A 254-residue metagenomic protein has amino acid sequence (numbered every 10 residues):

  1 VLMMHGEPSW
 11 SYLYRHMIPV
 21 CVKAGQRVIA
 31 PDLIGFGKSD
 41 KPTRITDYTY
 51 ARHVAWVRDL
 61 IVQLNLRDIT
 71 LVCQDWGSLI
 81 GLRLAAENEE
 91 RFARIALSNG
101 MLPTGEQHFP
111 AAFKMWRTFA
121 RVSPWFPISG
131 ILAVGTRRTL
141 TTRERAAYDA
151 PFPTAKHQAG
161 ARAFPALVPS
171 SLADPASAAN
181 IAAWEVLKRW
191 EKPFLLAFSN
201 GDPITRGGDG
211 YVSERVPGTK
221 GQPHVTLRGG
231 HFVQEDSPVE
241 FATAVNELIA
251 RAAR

Functional and structural regions predicted by a protein language model:
V1-H5: Short beta-strand element of the alpha/beta-hydrolase
P8, L13, A24, I29 (+4 more regions): Flexible "cap/lid" subdomain of the alpha/beta-hydrolase fold that forms the substrate-access gate
R15-V20: Typically the conserved alpha-helix immediately C-terminal to a functionally engaged Cys/Sec in thioredoxin-like
G229-A242: Catalytic histidine-centered segment of alpha/beta-hydrolase-like enzymes
